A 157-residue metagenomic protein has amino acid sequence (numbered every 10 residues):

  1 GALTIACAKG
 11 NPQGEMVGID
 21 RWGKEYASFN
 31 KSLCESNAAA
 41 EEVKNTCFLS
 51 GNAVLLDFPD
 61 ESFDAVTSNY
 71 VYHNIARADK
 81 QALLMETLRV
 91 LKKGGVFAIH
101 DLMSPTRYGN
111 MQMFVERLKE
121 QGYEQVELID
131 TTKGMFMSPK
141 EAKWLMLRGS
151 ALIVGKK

Functional and structural regions predicted by a protein language model:
A2-P12: Conserved SAM-binding loop of SAM-dependent methyltransferases across substrates and taxa, primarily the Class I
N11, I75-R77, L91-K93: Helix-to-beta-strand junctions that scaffold the AdoMet/dcAdoMet cofactor pocket in Class I SAM-dependent enzymes
V17-G18, G94-D101: Conserved beta-strand signature within the Rossmann-like core of class I S-adenosyl-L-methionine
K24, A98-E120: Conserved class I S-adenosyl-L-methionine
E42-A53: Conserved SAM-binding strand-loop segment of SAM-dependent methyltransferases
G51-V66: A short acidic, Gly/Pro-enriched loop at the edge of an enzyme's catalytic core that lines a small-molecule cofactor
Q81-K93: A short glycine-rich, Lys/Arg-flanked "PGG" loop and its adjoining helix->strand segment in the class I
K119-E124, M135-K157: Core SAM-dependent methyltransferase catalytic element
